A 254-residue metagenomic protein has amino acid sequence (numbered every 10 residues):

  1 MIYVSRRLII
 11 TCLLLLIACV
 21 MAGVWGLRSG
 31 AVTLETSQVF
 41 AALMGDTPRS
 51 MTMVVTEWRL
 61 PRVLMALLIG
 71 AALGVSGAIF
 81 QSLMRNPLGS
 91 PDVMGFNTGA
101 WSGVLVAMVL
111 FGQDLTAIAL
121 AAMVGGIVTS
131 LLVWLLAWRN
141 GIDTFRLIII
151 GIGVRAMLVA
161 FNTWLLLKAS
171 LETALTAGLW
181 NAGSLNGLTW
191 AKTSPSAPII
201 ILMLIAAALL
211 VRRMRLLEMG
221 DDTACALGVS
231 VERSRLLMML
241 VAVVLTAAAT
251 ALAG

Functional and structural regions predicted by a protein language model:
M1-G254: Alpha-helical transmembrane segments in inner-membrane proteins
